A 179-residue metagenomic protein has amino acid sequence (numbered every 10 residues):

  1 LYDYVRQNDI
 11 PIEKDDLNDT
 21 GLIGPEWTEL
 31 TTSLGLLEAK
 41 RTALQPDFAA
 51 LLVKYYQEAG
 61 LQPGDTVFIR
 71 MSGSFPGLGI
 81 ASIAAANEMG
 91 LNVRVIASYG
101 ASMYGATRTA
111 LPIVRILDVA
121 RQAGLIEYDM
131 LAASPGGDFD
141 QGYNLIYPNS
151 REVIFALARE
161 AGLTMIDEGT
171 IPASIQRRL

Functional and structural regions predicted by a protein language model:
L1-A59, V67: Metallocofactor- and cofactor-centric catalytic cores in central/energy metabolism, strongly enriched
Y2-Y4, Y55-Y56, Y99, Y104 (+4 more regions): Sequence-level detector for tyrosine residue identity
Y4, M89, A123: Change "in soluble alpha/beta enzymes" to "in soluble alpha/beta proteins
D47, V53-A59, P63-P112: Membrane-embedded segments
L52, Y56-A59, A86, A120 (+2 more regions): Hydrophobic, Leu/Ile/Phe/Ala-enriched alpha-helical segments that form helix-helix packing faces
A110-L179: A substrate-binding/cap region within the structured catalytic cores of diverse enzymes
